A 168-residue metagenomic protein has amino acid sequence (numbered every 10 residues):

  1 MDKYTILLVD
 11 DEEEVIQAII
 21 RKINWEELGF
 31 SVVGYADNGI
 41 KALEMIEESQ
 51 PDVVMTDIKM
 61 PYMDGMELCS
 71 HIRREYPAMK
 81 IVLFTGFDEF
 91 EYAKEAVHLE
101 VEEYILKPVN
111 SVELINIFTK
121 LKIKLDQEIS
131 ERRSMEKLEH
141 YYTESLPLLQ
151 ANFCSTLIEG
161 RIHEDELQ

Functional and structural regions predicted by a protein language model:
D10, D57: Active-site residues of response regulator receiver
E13-G34: Two-component/phosphorelay signaling modules centered on CheY-like receiver
Y35-V53: Acidic, metal-coordinating helix/loop segments flanking the phosphotransfer/catalytic sites of two-component signaling
N38-K41, D64-E67, T85: Acidic catalytic/metal-coordinating carboxylates
E44, M66-Y76: Short amphipathic alpha-helix used as the core "switch/output" element in two-component signaling
M60: Receiver (REC) domain active-site loop signature in two-component systems and cognate sites in sensor histidine kinases
V97, V109-Q168: Interdomain helical linkers/hinges and coiled-coil/dimerization scaffolds that transmit conformational signals
